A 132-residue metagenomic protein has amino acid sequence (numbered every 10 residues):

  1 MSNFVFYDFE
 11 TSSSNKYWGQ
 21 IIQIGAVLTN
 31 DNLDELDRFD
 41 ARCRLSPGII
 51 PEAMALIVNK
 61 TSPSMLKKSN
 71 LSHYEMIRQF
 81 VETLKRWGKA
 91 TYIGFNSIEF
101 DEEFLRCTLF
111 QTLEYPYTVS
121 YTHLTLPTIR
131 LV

Functional and structural regions predicted by a protein language model:
S2-R106: Conserved non-catalytic scaffold segment of RNase H-like nuclease domains
F100-S120: Substrate-recognition/cap helix-loop segment adjacent to the acidic, metal-dependent catalytic center of Asp-based
T122-T128: Conserved small/polar residues in nucleotide/adenosyl-binding loops
